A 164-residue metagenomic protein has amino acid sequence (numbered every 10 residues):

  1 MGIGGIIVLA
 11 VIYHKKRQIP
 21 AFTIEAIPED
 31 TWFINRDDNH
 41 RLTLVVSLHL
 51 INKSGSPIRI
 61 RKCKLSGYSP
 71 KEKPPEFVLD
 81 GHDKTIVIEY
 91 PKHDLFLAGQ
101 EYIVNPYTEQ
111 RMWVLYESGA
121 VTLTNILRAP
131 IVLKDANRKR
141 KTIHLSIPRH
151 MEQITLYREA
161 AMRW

Functional and structural regions predicted by a protein language model:
M1-K16: Membrane-embedded hydrophobic alpha-helical segments
I12-R41: Low-complexity, acidic Ser/Thr/Pro/Gly-rich terminal tails and inter-domain linkers that flank the onset of structured
E29-I34, D94-Q100, W113-Y116: Short structured motifs
H40-S47, R111, L127: Short, solvent-exposed loop/turn segments enriched in Ser/Thr/Gly
L48-G55: Asparagine-centered strand-capping/turn motif at beta-strand->loop junctions
G55-I103: The feature marks short-to-medium sequence segments in extracytoplasmic or secretory-pathway proteins
Q100-W164: Surface-exposed edge beta-strand/loop patches
